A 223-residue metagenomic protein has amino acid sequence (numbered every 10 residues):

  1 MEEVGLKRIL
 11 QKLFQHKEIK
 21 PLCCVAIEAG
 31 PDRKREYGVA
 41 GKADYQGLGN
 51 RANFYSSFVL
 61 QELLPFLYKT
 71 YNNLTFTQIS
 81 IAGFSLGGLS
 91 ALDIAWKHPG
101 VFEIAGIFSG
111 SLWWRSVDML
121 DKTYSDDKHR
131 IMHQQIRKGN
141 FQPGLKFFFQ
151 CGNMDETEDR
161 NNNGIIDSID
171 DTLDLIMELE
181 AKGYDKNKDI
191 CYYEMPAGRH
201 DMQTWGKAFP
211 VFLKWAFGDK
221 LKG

Functional and structural regions predicted by a protein language model:
M1-G223: Non-catalytic cap/lid and distal C-terminal segments of serine-dependent acyl enzymes
